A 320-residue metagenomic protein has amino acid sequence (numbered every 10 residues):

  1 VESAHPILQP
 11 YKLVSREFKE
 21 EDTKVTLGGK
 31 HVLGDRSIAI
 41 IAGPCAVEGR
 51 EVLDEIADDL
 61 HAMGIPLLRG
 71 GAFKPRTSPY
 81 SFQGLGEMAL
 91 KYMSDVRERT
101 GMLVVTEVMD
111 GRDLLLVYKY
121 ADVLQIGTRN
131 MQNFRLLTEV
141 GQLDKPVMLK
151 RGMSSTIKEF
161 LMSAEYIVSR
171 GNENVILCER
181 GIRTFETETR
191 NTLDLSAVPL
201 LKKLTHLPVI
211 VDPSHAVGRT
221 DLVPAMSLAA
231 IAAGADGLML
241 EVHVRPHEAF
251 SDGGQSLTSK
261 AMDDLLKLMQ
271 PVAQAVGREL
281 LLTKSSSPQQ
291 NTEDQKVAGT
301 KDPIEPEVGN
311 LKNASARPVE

Functional and structural regions predicted by a protein language model:
V1-I40, N291, K312-E320: Non-catalytic terminal accessory/regulatory regions of metabolic enzymes
A39-L53, P79-S81, E107, H215-D221: Active-site mouth loops of central-metabolism enzymes
I40-A42, L68-G70, V104-T106, L124-I126 (+4 more regions): Hydrophobic faces of well-ordered beta-strands that scaffold small-molecule active sites in alpha/beta enzyme cores
G64, L116-Q125, G141-V147, S169-N174 (+2 more regions): Glycine-enriched alpha-helix->loop->beta-strand junction motifs that scaffold or abut catalytic
G70-E87, V244-G253: Glycine-rich, proline-tolerant flexible connector loops at the mouths of alpha/beta enzymes
P75-A121, Q125, N133-L136: N-terminal active-site wall of soluble small-molecule enzyme domains
G84-L103, V140, D144, A197-H206 (+1 more regions): Alpha-helix-loop-beta-strand connector modules within alpha/beta enzyme cores
N130-D194: Conserved anion-binding
